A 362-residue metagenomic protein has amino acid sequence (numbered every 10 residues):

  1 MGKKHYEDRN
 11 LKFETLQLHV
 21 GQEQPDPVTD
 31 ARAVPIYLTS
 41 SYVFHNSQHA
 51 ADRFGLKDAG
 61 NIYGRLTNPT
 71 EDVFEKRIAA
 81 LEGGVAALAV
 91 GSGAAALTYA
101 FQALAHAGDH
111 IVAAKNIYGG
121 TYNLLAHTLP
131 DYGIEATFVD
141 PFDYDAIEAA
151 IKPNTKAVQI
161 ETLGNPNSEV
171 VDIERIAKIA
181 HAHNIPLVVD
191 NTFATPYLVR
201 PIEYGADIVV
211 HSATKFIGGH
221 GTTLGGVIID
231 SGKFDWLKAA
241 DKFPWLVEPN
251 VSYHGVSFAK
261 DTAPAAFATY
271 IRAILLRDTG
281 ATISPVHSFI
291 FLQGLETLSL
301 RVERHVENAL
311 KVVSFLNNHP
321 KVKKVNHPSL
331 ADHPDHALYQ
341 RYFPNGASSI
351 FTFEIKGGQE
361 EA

Functional and structural regions predicted by a protein language model:
G2-D8, P25, A87-H319, N326: Conserved PLP-enzyme active-site core in the AAT-like
G2-N68, K76-R77: N-terminal "arm"/small-domain region of PLP-dependent enzymes with the aminotransferase-like
T15-Q17, V227, I290, I350-T352: Conserved hydrophobic/aromatic beta-strand scaffold that supports enzyme active sites
Q22, L38-F44, G232-K233, L295-T297 (+3 more regions): Glycine-rich beta-alpha junction loops
N46-T98, G120-T128: Conserved N-terminal alpha-helix of the aminotransferase class I/II PLP-enzyme fold
A59, V85, H287, F291 (+1 more regions): Short amphipathic alpha-helical segments
L81, H319-P320: Acidic-histidine catalytic/liganding microenvironments
V302, S314, K321-A362: Conserved C-terminal alpha-helix-loop-beta "cap" of PLP-dependent enzymes that closes/shapes the active-site mouth
